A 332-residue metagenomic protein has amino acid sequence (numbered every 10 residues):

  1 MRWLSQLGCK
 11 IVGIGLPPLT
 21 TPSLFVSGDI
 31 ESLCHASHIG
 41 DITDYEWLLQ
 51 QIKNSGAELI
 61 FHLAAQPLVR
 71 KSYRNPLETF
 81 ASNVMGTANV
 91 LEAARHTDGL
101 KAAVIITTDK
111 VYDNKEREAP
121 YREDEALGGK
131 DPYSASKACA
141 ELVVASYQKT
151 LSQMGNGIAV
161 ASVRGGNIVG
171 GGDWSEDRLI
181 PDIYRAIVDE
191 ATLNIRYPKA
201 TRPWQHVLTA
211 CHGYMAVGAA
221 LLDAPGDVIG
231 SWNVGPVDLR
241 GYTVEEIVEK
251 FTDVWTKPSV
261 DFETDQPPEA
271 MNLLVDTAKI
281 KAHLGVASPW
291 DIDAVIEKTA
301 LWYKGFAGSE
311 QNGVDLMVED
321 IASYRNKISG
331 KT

Functional and structural regions predicted by a protein language model:
M1-G13, N167, I187-T332: C-terminal substrate-binding subdomain of Rossmann-fold SDR/epimerase-dehydratase oxidoreductases
M1-G165: N-terminal Rossmann-like NAD(P)+-binding domain of SDR-like oxidoreductases, especially those catalyzing
T20-T21, D113, G170, P268-A270: Generic structural signal for helix capping and beta-alpha/helix-loop junctions
W47, E78, M85, L179 (+3 more regions): Residue-level recognition of oxygen-bearing side chains
R70-Y73, Y112, L127, V169 (+3 more regions): Nucleotide phosphate-binding site architecture
C139, V143-Y147, I183, I247 (+1 more regions): Hydrophobic alpha-helix immediately C-terminal to the catalytic Tyr-X-X-X-Lys motif of short-chain
